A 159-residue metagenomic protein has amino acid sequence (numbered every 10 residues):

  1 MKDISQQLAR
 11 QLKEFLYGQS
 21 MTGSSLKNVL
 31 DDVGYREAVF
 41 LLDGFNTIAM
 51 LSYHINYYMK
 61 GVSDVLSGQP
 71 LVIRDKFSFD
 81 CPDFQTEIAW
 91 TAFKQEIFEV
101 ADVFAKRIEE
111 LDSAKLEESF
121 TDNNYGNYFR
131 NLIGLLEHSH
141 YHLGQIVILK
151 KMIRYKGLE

Functional and structural regions predicted by a protein language model:
K2, L16, S20, S52 (+2 more regions): Generic detection of long, well-ordered alpha-helical segments
K2-S5, A9-Y17, K27-L30, Y35-D80 (+1 more regions): Short, contiguous alpha-helical
S20, Y35-A38, K60, D102 (+1 more regions): Generic structural signal for secondary-structure transition and capping sites
M21, D32, M59-D64, Q85 (+4 more regions): A generic structural signal for solvent-exposed, polar alpha-helical segments
T22-L26: Export/targeting segments at the very N-terminus of extracytoplasmic proteins
F84-S119, R130-L135: Acidic/histidine-rich alpha-helical segments that form the ligand environment of transition-metal centers
